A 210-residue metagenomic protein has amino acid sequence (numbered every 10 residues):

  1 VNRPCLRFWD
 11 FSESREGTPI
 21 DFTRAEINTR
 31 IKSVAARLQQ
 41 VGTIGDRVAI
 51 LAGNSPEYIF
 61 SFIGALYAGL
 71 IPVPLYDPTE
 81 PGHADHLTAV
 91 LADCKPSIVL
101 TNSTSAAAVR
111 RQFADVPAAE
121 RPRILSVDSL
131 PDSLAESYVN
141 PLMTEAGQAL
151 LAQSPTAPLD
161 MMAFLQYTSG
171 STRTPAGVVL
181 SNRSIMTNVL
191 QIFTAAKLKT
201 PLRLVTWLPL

Functional and structural regions predicted by a protein language model:
P4, I124-Y167, R173-T174, N188 (+1 more regions): Conserved pre-ATP/AMP-binding loop-to-beta segment of ANL
L6-I63, T79-T88, V139-M143, T156 (+1 more regions): Conserved AMP-binding/adenylate-forming core of the ANL superfamily
V48, A65, V99, M162 (+2 more regions): Conserved S/T- and glycine-rich ATP-binding loop of Class I adenylate-forming
F62-P74, D93: Short hydrophobic alpha-helices that are characteristic scaffold elements of the AMP-binding
P78-Q112, L134-A135, V139-A146, N188-V205: Conserved ATP-dependent adenylate/AMP-binding module captured primarily in the ANL superfamily
V109-I124: Short acidic, glycine/proline-enriched helix-loop-strand junctions
